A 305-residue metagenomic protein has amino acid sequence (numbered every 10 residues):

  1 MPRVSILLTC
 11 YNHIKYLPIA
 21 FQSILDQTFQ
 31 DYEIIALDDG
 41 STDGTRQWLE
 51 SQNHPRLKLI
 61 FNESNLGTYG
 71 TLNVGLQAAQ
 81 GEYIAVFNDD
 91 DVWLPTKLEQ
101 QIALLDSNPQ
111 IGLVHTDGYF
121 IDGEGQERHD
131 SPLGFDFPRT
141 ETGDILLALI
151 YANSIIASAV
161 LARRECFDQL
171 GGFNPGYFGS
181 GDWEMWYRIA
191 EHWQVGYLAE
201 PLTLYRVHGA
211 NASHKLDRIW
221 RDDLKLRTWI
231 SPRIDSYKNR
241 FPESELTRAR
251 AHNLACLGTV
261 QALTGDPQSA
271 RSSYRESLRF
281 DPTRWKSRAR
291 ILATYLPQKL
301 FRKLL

Functional and structural regions predicted by a protein language model:
M1-L25: N-proximal low-complexity "stem/linker" segments adjacent to membrane-targeting elements
K15-P18, S41-S51, V92, T96: Acidic helix N-cap motif at the loop->helix transition within catalytic regions of sugar-transfer enzymes
S23, Q30, D38-Q47, S64 (+1 more regions): A conserved acidic beta->alpha catalytic loop
N62-A79, D89, Q100, D144-L146: Glycine-rich, basic loop-to-helix element that forms the pyrophosphate-binding segment of sugar-nucleotide handling
Q77, F135-L226, G265: Conserved nucleotide-sugar donor-binding catalytic segment
I84: Short aromatic/hydrophobic "clamp" motif used to bind/position activated sugar donors
T96-H129: Conserved donor NDP-sugar-binding/catalytic core segment of glycosyltransferases
V207-L305: C-terminal subregions of glycosyltransferases and related glycan-biosynthesis enzymes
